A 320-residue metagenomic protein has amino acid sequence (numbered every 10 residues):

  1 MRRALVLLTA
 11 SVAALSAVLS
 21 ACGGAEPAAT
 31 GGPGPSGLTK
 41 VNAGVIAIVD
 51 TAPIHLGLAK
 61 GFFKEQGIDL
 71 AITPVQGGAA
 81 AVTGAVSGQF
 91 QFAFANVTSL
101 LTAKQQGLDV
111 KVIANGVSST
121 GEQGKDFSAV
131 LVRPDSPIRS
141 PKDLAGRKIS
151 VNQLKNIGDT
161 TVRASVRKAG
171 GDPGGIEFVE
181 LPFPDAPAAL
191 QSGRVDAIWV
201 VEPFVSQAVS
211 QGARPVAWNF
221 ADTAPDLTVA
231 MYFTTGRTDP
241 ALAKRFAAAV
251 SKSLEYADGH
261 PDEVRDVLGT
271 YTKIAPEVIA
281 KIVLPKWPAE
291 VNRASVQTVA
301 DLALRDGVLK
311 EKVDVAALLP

Functional and structural regions predicted by a protein language model:
M1-S11: Bacterial N-terminal signal peptides that target proteins for export
S16-A21: C-terminal motif of bacterial Sec signal peptides marking the signal peptidase cleavage site
A28-K168, P215, D226: Short, glycine-/small- and polar/acidic-enriched structural segments that line small-molecule recognition paths
G37-N42, K64-V75, Q89-Q91, R167-L181 (+3 more regions): A local structural motif
D50, A59, G78-A81, N96-S99 (+12 more regions): Stable alpha-helical elements in mature extracytoplasmic
E65, S119-Q123, A221-A224, W287-S295 (+1 more regions): Short, solvent-exposed loop/beta-turn-alpha elements that line the ligand-binding surface or hinge of extracytoplasmic
T98, F178-D266: Pocket-lining segment of extracytoplasmic ligand-binding domains
T238-V308: Secondary-structure end/capping motifs
